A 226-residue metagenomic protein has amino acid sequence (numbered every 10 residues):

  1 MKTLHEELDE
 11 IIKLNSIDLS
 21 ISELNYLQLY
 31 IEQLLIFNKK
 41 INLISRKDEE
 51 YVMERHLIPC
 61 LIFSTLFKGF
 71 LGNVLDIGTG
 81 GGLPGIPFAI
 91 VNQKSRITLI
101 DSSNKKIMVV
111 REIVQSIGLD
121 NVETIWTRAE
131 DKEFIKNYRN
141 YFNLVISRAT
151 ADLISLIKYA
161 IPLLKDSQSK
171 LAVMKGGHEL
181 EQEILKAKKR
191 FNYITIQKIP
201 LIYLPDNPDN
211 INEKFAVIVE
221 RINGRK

Functional and structural regions predicted by a protein language model:
M1-L71, L75, E112-V122: Class I SAM-dependent transferase core
I31, G81-I86, W126-E130: Mobile beta-alpha loop/short-helix "lid" or hinge segments that flank ligand
D76-G80: Conserved S-adenosyl-L-methionine
G81-K94, I161: Conserved SAM-binding loop of SAM-dependent methyltransferases across substrates and taxa, primarily the Class I
S95-T98, S102-K226: S-adenosylmethionine
